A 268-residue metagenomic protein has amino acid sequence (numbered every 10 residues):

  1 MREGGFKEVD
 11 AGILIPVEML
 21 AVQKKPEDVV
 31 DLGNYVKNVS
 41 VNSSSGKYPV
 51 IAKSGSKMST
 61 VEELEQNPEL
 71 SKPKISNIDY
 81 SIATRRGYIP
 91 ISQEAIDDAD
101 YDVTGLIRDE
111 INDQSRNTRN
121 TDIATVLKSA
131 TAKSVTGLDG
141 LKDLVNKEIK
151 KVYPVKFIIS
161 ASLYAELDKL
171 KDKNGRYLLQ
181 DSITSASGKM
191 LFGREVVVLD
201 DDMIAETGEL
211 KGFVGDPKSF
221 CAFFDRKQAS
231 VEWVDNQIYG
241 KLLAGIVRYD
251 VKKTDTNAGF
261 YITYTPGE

Functional and structural regions predicted by a protein language model:
R2-L20, P26-V30, R226-E268: Protruding loop/beta-arch "assembly-hinge" segments enriched in small, turn-prone residues
R2-R85, D139: Assembly/oligomerization interface modules of large self-assembling protein complexes
Y48-P49, I89, L243: Bulky hydrophobic/aromatic "packing anchor" residues in well-ordered structure
V50, S56-T60, A99-D100, E166-K169 (+2 more regions): Short helix/loop capping segments that flank catalytic or ligand/cofactor-binding pockets
E62-N67, T104-L106, K173-N174, A229 (+1 more regions): Short intrinsically disordered coil segments
L70, S76-V155, A161, Y261-E268: Alpha-helical scaffold segments that mediate packing/assembly in large oligomeric complexes
V135-V247, E268: Extended oligomerization regions of viral-like shell subunits
